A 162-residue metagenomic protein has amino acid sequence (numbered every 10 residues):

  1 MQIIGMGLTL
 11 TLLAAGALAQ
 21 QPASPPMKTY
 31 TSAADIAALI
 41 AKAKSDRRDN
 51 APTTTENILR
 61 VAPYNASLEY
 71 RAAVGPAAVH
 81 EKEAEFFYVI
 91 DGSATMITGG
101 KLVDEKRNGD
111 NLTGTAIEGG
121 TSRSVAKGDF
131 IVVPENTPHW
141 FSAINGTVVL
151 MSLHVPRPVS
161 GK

Functional and structural regions predicted by a protein language model:
I4-A17: Bacterial N-terminal signal peptides
A17-V79, G161: A short, N-terminal "cap"/entry segment at the start of jelly-roll beta-barrel domains of the cupin/DSBH fold
L68, M96-T98, L150: Short hydrophobic/aromatic-rich beta-strand segments that constitute the beta-sheet cores of beta-sandwich/beta-barrel
A78, E85-Y88, S122-R123, I131: His/acidic/aromatic-lined binding-pocket segments of jelly-roll/cupin-type domains and related regulatory beta-sandwich
E81-L102, N108-L112, A116: Short, conserved beta-strand element in jelly-roll/cupin
S124-I144: Conserved metal-binding segment of the jelly-roll/cupin
N145-K162: A short hydrophobic beta-strand segment most commonly corresponding to one strand of the jelly-roll/cupin
